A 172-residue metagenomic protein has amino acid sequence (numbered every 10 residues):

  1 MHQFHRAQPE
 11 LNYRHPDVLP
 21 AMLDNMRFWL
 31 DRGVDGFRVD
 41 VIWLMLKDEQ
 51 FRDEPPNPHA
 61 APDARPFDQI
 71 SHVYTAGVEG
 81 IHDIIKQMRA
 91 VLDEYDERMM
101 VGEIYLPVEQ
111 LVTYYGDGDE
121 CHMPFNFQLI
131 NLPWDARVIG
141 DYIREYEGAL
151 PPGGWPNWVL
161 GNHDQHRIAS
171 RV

Functional and structural regions predicted by a protein language model:
M1-V172: Active-site and adjacent substrate-binding regions of carbohydrate-active enzymes
